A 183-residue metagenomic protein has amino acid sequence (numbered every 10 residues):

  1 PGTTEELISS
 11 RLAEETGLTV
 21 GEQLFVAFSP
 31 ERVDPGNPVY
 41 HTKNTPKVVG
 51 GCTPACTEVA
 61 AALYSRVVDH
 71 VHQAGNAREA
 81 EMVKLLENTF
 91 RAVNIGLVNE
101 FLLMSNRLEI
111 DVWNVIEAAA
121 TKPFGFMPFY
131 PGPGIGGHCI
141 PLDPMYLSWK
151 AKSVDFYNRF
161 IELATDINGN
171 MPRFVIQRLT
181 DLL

Functional and structural regions predicted by a protein language model:
P1-L183: Structural/interface elements that position substrates and couple domains in central-metabolism enzymes
